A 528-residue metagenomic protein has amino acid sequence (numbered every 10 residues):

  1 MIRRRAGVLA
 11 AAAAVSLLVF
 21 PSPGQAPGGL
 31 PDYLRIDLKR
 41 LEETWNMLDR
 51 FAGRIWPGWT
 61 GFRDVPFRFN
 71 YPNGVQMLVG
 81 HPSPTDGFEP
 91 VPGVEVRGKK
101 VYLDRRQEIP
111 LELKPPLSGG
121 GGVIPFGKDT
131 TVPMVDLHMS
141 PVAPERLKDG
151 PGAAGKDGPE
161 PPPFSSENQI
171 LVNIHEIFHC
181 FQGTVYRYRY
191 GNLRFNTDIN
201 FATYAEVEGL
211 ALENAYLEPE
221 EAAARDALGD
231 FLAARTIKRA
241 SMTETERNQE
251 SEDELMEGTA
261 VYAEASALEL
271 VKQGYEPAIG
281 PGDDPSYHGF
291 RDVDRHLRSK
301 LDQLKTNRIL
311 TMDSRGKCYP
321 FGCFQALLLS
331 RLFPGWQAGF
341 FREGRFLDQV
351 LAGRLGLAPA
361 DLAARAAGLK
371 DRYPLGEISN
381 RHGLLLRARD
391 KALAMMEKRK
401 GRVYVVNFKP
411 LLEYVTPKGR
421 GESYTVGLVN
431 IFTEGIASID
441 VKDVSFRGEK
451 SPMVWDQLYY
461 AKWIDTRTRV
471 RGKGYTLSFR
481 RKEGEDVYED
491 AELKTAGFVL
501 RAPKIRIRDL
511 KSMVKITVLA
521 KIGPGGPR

Functional and structural regions predicted by a protein language model:
M1-A10: Bacterial N-terminal signal peptides that target proteins for export
A10-L18: Bacterial N-terminal signal peptides
R40-E145, S166, R187, G191 (+2 more regions): Auxiliary, metal-adjacent structural segments of Zn-dependent hydrolase domains
E42-G53, F321, L327-R528: Non-catalytic terminal regions of proteins
P144-K148, G155-V172: Short pre-active-site segment immediately N-terminal to the catalytic Zn-binding motif
L171-G183: Active-site recognition of the HExxH zinc-binding catalytic motif
T184-R239, E250-E276, G280-D283, Y287-L297: Post-HExxH zinc-binding segment in Zn-dependent metallohydrolases
E244-G274, H288-G356: Active-site-proximal alpha-helical
